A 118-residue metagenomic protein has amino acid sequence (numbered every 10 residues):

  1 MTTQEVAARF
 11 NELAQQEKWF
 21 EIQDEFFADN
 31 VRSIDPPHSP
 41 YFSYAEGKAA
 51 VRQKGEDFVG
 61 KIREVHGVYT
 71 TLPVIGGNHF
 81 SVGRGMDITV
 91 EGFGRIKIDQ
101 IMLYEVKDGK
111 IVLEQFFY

Functional and structural regions predicted by a protein language model:
M1-D29: Short, low-complexity N-terminal intrinsically disordered segments enriched in polar/charged residues
F20, D24-L72: A solvent-exposed, acidic/Ser-Thr-rich amphipathic alpha-helical stretch
R32, G94, K110-V112: Residue-level signal for well-ordered, solvent-exposed loop/turn and beta-edge residues enriched in charged/polar side
G67-Y69, G83, I96-M102: Short, surface-exposed coil-to-beta transition loops
L72-V74, Y104: A structural signal for short hydrophobic beta-strand segments in well-ordered beta-sheet cores
G76-M86: A short hydrophobic beta-strand element
I88-I96: Short, cysteine-centered beta-strand-loop-beta hairpins and adjacent loop/turn segments enriched in charged/polar
D99-Y118: Short beta-strand edge/turn micro-motifs at domain boundaries
